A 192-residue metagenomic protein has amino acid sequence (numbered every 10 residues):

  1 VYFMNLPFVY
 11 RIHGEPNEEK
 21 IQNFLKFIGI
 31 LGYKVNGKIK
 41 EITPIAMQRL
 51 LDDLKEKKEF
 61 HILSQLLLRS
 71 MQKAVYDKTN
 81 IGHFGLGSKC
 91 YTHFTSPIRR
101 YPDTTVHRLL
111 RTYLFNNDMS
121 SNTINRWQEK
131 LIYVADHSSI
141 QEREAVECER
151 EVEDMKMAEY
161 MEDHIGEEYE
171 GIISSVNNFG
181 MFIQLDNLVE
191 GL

Functional and structural regions predicted by a protein language model:
V1-D186: Append "with occasional cross-activation on large, charged helical scaffolds in nucleic-acid assemblies
V189-L192: A short macromolecule-binding patch
